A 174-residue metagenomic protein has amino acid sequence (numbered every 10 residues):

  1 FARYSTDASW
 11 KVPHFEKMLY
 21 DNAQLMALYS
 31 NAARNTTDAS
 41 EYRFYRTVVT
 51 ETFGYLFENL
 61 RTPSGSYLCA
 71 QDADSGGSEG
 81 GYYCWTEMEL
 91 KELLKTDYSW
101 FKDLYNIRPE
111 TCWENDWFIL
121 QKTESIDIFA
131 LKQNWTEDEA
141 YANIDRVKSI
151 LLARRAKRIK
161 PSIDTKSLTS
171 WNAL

Functional and structural regions predicted by a protein language model:
F1-L174: Glycan-recognition and catalytic cores of secretory/periplasmic carbohydrate-active enzymes
